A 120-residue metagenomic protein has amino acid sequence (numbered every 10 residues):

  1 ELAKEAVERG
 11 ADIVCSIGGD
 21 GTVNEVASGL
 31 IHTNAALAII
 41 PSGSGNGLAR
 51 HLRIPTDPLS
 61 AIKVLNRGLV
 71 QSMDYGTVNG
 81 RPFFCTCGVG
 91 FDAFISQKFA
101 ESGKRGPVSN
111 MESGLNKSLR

Functional and structural regions predicted by a protein language model:
E1-V14, N24, S60-K63: ATP/NTP phosphate-donor binding region
S16-D20: N-terminal glycine-rich "phosphate-gripper" loop used for MgATP/nucleotide binding and carboxylate activation
T22-V23, G47: Short, active-site-adjacent cap segments at secondary-structure transitions
I31-A36, I40-R120: Catalytic core of DAGKc-family lipid kinases
